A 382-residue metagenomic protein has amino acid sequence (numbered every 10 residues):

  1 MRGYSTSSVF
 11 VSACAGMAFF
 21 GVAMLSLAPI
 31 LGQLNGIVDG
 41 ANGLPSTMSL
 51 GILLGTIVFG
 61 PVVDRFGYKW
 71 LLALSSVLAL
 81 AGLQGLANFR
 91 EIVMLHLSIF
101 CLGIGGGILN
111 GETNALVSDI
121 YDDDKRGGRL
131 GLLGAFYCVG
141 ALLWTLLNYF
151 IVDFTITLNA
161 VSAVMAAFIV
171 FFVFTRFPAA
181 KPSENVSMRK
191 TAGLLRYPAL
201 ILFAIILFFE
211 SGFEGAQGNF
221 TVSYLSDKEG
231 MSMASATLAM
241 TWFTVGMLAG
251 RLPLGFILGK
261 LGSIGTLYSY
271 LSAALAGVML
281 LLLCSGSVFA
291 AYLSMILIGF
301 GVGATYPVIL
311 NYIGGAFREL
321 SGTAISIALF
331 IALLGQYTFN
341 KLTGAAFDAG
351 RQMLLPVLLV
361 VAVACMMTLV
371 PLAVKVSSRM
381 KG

Functional and structural regions predicted by a protein language model:
L27-A28, P198-T241: Extracytoplasmic gate region of multi-pass secondary transporters
S46-G60, T241-P253: Central cavity-lining transmembrane alpha-helices of secondary-active solute carriers, predominantly the Major
L54-R90: Conserved MFS/SLC helix-loop-helix module at the cytosolic interface between two early adjacent transmembrane helices
G55-G67, R251-G262, F347: Helix-to-loop junctions at the C-terminal end of transmembrane segments in multipass secondary transporters
G67, N88-V93, G230, C284-G286: Helix-breaking motifs and short loop linkers at transmembrane-helix boundaries and internal kinks in secondary membrane
I99-A135: Cytoplasmic helix-loop-helix junction between adjacent transmembrane helices in 12-TM secondary transporters
G131-F177: Helix-loop-helix hairpin linking two adjacent transmembrane segments in secondary transporters
I264-I309: C-terminal transmembrane helical hairpin of 12-TM major facilitator-type secondary transporters
